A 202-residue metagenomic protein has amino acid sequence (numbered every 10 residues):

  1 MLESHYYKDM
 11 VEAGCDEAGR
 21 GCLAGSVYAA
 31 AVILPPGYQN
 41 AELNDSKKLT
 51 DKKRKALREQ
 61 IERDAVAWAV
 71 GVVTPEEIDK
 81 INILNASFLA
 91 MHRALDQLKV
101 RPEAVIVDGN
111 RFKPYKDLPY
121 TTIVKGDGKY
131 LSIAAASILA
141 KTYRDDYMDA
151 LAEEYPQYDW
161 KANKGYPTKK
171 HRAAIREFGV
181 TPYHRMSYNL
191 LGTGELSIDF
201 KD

Functional and structural regions predicted by a protein language model:
M1-D202: RNase H-like, Mg2+-dependent phosphodiesterase core, and more generally RNA phosphate-backbone-engaging helix-loop
